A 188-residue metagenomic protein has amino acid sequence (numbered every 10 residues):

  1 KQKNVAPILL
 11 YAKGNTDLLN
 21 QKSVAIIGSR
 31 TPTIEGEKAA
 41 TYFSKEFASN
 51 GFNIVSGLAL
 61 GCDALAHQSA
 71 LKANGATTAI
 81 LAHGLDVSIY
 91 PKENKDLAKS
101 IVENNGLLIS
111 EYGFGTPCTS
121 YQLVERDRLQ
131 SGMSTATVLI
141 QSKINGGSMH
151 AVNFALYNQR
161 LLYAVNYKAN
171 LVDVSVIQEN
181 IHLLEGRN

Functional and structural regions predicted by a protein language model:
K1-N188: Glycine-biased, small-residue-rich flexible motifs in mid-sequence functional cores and linkers
